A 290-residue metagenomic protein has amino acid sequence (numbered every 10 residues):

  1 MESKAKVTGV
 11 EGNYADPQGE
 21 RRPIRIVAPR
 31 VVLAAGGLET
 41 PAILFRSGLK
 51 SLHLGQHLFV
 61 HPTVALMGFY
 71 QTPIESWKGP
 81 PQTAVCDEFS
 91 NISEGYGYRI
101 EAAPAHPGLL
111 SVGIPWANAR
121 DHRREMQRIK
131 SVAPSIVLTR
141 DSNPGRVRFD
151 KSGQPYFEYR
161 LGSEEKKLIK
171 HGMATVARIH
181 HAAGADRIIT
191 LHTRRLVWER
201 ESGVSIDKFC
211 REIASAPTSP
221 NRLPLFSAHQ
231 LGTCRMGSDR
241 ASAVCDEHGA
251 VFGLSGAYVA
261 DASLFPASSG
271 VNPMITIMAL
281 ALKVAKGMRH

Functional and structural regions predicted by a protein language model:
M1, V10-V85, D261, L280 (+1 more regions): Glycine-rich loop(s) and the adjacent beta-strand/alpha-helix scaffold that form part
E2-G9, D186-A267, M274: A glycine-rich dinucleotide-binding beta-alpha-beta segment and adjacent secondary-structure elements that constitute
G19, E39-A42, E75-S76, N143-R146 (+3 more regions): Flexible loop/turn segments at secondary-structure boundaries
E20, I24, G36, L168 (+4 more regions): Secondary-structure capping and boundary motifs in well-ordered enzyme cores
V32, V176, M236: Conserved hydrophobic/aromatic pocket- or pore-lining residues that grip, position, or stack substrates in active sites
S51-H180, R187, S219-P220, S227-G232 (+2 more regions): FAD cofactor-binding and catalytic pocket of flavoenzymes
G172-A183, A281-H290: Internal hydrophobic alpha-helix adjacent to the cofactor/substrate pocket in enzyme cavities
A267-M288: A conserved FAD-binding loop/helix module that cradles the flavin
